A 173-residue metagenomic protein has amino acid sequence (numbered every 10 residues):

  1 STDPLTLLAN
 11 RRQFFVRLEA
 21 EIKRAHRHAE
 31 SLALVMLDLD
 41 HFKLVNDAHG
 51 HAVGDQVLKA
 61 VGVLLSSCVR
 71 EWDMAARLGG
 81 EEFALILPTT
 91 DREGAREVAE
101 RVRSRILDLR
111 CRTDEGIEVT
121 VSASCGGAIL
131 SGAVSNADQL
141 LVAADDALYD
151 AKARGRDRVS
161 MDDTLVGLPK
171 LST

Functional and structural regions predicted by a protein language model:
S1-V16, L37-H51, K59: Conserved nucleotide-binding and Mg2+-coordinating catalytic segments in signaling enzymes
A9-S31, G62-R70, P88: Short regulatory alpha-helical coupling segments that immediately precede and/or link into cyclic nucleotide signaling
R24, S67-W72, S104-G116, I129 (+1 more regions): Short catalytic/binding micro-motifs of nucleotide second-messenger systems
D47, L87-T90, L107, L130-S131: Residue-level recognition of strand-loop junctions within catalytic nucleotide-signaling folds
V57, R70, A84-S104, L140: Short helix/loop segment flanking the catalytic signature motif in cyclic-nucleotide metabolism enzymes
G62-V63, G94-R112, A143-D145: Alpha-helical scaffold within the catalytic cores of cyclic-nucleotide enzymes
M74-R77: A short pre-motif secondary-structure segment
R96-A99, L130-T173: Catalytic-core segments of nucleotide cyclases and related cyclic-nucleotide turnover enzymes
